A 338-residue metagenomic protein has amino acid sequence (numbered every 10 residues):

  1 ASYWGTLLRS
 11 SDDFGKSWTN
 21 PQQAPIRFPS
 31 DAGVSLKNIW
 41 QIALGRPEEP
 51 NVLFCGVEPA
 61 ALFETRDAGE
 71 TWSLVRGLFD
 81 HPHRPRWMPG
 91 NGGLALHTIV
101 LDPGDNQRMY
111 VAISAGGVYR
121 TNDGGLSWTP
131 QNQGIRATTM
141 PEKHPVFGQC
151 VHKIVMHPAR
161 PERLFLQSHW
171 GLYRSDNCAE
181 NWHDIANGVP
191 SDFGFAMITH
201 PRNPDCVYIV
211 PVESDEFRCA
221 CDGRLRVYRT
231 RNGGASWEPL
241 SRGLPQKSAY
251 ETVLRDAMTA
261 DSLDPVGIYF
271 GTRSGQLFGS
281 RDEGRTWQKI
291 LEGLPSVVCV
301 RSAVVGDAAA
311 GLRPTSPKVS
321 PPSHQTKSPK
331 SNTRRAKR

Functional and structural regions predicted by a protein language model:
A1-R338: Extracellular glycan-interacting surfaces
